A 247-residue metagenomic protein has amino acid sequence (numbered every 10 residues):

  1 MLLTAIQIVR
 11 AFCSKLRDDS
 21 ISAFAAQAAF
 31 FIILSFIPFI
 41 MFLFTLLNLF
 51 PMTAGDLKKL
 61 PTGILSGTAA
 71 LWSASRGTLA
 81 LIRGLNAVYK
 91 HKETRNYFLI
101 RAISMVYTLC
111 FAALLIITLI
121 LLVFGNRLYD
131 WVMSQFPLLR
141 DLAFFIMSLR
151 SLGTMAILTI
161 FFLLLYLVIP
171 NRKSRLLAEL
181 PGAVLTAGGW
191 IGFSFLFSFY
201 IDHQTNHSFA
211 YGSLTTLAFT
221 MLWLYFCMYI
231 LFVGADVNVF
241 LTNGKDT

Functional and structural regions predicted by a protein language model:
M1-T247: Membrane-embedded alpha-helices and immediately adjacent juxtamembrane helical segments in alpha-helical membrane
